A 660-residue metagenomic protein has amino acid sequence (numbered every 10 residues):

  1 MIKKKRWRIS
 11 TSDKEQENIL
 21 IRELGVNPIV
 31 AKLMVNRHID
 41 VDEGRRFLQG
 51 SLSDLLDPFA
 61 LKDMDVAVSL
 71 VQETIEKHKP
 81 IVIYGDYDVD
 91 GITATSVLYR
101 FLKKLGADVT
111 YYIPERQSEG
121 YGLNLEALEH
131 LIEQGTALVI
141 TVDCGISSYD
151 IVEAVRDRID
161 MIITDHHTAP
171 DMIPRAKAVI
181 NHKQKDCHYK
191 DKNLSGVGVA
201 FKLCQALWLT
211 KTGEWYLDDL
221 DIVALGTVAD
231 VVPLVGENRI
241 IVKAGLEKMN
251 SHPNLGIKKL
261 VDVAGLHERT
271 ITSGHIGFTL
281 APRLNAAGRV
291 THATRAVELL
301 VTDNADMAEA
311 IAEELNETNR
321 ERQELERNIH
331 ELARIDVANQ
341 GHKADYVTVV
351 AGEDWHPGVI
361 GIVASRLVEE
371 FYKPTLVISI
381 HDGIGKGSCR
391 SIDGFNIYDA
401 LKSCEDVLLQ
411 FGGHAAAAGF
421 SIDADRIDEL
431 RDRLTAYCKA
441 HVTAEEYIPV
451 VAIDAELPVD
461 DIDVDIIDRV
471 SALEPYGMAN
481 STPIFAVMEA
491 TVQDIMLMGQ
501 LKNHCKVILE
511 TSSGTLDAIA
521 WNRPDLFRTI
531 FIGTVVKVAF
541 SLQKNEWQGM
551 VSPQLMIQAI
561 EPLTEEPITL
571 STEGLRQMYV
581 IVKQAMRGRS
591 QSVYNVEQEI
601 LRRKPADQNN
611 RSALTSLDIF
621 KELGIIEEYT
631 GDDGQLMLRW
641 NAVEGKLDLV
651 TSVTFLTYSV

Functional and structural regions predicted by a protein language model:
I2-K3, S10-A137, R158, W208-E429 (+3 more regions): Hydrophobic helix-and-loop "lid/oligomerization" segment in the mid-to-C-terminal part of catalytic domains
E73, T168-N181, N339, L509-G514: Acidic-glycine-rich active-site phosphate/pyrophosphate-binding loop
Y87-G91, C144, H166-H167, H182 (+3 more regions): Generic detector of well-ordered alpha-helical packing
V97, P174-V228: Short alpha-helices
L98, K103, R239-R334, E369 (+2 more regions): Acidic, two-metal ion nucleic-acid-processing modules in DNA metabolism proteins
L131, A154-V155, F620: Generic structural signal for hydrophobic
V142-L194: Histidine/acidic-residue-rich, glycine-tolerant segments that coordinate divalent metal ions
H166-H167, H182, H356, H414 (+1 more regions): Histidine-centered active-site/metal-ligand motif
